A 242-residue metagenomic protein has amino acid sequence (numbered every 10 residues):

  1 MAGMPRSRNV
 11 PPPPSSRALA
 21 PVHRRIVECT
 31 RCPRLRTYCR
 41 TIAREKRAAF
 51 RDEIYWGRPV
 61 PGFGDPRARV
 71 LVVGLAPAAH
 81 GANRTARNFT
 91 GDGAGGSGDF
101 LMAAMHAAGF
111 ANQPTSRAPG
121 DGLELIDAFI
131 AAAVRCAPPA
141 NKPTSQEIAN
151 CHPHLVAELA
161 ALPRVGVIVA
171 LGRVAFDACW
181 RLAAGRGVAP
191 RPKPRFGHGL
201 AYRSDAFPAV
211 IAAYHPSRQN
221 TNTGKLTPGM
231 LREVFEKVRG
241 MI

Functional and structural regions predicted by a protein language model:
M1-V10: Short Lys/Arg-rich cationic patches that frequently serve as NLS/NoLS or arginine-rich RNA/DNA-binding motifs
R6, P14-I242: A polyanion-binding, active-site-adjacent surface
